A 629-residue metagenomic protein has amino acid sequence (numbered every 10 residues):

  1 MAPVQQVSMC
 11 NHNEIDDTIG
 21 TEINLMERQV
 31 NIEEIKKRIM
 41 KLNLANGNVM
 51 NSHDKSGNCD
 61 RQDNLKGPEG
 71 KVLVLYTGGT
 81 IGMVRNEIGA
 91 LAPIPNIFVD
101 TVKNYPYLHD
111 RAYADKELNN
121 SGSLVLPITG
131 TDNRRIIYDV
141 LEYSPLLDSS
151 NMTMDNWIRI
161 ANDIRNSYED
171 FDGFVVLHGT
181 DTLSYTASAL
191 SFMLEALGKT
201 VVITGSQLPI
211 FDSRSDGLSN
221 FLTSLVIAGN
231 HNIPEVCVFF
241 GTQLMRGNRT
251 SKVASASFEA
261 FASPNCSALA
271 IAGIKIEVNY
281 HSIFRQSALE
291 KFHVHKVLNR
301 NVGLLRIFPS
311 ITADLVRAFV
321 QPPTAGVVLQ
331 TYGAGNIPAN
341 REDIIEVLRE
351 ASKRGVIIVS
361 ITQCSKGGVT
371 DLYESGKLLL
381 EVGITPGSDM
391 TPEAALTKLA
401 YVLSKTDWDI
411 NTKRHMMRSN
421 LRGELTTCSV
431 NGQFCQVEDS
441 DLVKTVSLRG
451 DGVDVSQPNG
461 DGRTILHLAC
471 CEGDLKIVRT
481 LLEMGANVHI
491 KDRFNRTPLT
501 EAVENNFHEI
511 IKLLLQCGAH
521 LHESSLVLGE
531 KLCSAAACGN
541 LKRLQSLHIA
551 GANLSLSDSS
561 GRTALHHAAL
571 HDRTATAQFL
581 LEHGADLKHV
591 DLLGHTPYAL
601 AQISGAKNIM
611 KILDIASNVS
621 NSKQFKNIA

Functional and structural regions predicted by a protein language model:
K66-E69, L75, I97-K116, L126-D132 (+4 more regions): Accessory alpha-helical/coil subdomains and C-terminal extensions that flank or cap enzyme catalytic cores
N459, D492, S525-L526, D558 (+1 more regions): Ankyrin repeat boundary/linker residues
K476-I477, E509-I510, K542-R543, A575-T576 (+1 more regions): Conserved ankyrin/ankyrin-like repeat signature
